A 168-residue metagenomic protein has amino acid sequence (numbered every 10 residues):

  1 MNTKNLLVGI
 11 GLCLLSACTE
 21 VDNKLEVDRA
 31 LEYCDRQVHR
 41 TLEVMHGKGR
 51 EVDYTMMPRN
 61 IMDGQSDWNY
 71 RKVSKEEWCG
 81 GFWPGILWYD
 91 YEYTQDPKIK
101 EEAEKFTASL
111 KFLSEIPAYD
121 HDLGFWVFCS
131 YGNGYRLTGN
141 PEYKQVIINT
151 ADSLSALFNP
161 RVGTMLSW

Functional and structural regions predicted by a protein language model:
M1-L25: Bacterial Sec-dependent N-terminal signal peptides
V21-W168: Glycan-recognition and catalytic cores of secretory/periplasmic carbohydrate-active enzymes
